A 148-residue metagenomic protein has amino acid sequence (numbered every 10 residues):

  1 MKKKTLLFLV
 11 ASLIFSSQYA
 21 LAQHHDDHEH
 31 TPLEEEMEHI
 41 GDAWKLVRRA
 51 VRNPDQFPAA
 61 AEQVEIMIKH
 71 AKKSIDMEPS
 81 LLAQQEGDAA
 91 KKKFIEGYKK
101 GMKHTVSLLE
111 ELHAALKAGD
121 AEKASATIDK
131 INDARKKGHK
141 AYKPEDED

Functional and structural regions predicted by a protein language model:
M1-F8: Bacterial N-terminal signal peptides that target proteins for export
F8-S16: Bacterial N-terminal signal peptides
S16-A22: Sec/Tat signal peptide C-region and signal peptidase I cleavage site
A22-Q63, E145-E147: Immediate post-signal-peptide N-terminus of mature secreted/exported proteins
E35, H39-D42, L46, E62 (+6 more regions): Charged, amphipathic alpha-helical oligomerization/scaffolding segments
W44-D55, E78-Q85, L112-G119, Y142: Secondary-structure edge/capping motif, primarily at the C-terminal ends of alpha-helices and the immediately following
S74-G97, D146: Short, solvent-exposed, charged loop/turn and helix-capping segments that join or cap alpha-helices on peripheral
L109-D148: C-terminal amphipathic alpha-helix
